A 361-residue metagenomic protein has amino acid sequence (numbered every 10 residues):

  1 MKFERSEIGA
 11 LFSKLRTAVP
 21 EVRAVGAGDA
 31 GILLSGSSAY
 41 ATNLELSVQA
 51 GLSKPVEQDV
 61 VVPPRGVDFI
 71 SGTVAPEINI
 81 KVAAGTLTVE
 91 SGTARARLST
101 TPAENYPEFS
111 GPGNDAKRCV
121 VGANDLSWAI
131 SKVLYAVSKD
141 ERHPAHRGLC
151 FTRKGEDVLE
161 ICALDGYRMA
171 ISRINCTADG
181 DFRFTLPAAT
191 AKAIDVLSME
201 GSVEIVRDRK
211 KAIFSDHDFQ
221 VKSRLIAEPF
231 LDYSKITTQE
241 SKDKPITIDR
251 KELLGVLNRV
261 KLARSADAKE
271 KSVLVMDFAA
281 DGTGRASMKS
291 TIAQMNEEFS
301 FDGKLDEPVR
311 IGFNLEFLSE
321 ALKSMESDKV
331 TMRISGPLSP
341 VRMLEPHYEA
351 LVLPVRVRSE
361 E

Functional and structural regions predicted by a protein language model:
M1-E361: Structural preference for solvent-exposed beta-strand-turn elements and adjacent flexible terminal/loop segments within
